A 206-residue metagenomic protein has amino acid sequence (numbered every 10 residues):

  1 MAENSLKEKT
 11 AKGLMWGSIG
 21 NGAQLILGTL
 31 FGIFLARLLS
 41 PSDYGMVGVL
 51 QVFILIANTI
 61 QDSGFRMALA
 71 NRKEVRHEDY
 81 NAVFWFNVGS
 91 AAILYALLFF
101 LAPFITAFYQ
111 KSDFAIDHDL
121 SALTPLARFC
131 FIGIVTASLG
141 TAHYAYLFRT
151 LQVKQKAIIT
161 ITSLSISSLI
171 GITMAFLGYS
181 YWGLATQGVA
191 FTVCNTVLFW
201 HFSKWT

Functional and structural regions predicted by a protein language model:
M1-G28, M67, V75-W85, L120-T124 (+2 more regions): N-terminal membrane topogenesis motif
L6-F65, S90-A102, Q110-K111, R128 (+3 more regions): Signature of the first transmembrane helix
A36-L39, A70, T106, F148 (+1 more regions): Helix-capping/transition residues at the boundaries of transmembrane alpha-helices and the short helical linkers
L38-P41, H77, L120, T150 (+1 more regions): Helix-loop interface residues and adjacent transmembrane-helix termini in multi-pass membrane transporters, primarily
T59-H77, F148-R149: Helix-loop junctions and terminal segments of transmembrane helices in multi-pass membrane transport/translocation
R66, A142-R149, V153, F176-L177 (+2 more regions): C-terminal transmembrane helix end/exit motif
R66-M67, Y95-F108, S138-F148: Transmembrane alpha-helix boundary signature
N81-S90, G140-L164: Substrate-agnostic recognition of the 12-TM MFS/MFS-like secondary transporter fold
